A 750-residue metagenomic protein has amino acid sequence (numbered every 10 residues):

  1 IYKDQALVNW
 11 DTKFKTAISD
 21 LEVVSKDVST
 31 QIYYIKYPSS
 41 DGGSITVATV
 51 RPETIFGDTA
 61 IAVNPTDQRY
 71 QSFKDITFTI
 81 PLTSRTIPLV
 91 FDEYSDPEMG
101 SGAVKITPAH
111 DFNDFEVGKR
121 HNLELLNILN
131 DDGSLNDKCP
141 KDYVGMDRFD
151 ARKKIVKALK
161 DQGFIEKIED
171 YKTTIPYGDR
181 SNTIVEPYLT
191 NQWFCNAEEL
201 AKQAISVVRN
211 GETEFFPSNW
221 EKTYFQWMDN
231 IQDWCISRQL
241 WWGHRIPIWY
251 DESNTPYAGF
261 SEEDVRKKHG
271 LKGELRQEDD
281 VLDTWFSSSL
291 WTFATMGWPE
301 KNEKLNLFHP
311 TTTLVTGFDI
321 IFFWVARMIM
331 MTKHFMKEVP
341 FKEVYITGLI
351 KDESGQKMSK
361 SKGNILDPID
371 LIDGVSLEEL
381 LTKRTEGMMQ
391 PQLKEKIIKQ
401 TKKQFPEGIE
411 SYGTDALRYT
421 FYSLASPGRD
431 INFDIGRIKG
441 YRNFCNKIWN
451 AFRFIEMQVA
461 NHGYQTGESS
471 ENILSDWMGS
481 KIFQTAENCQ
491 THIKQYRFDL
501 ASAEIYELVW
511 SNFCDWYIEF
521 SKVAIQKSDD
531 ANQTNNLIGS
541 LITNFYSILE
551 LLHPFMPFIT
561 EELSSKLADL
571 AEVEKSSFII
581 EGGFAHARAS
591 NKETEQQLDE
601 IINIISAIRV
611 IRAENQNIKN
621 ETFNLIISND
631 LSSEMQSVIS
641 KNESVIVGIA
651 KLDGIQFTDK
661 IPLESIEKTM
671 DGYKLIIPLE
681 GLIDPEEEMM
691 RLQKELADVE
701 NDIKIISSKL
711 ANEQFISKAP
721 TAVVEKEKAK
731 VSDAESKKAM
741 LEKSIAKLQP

Functional and structural regions predicted by a protein language model:
I1-D132, V207-S237, F286, A294-F308 (+4 more regions): NTP-handling and nucleic-acid-processing catalytic cores
I1-S44, M99-S253, S288, F318-I320 (+7 more regions): Residue patterns forming the tRNA-binding/recognition surfaces of aminoacyl-tRNA synthetases and related DALR
Q5-V24, Y250, L275, K351-D352 (+3 more regions): Acidic, turn-prone loop/beta-hairpin segments
L7-T16, Y171-S181, I246-N254, E343-I350 (+9 more regions): A glycine-rich phosphate-binding loop feature that marks nucleotide/adenosyl-phosphate handling sites
P52-I61, E166-A197, I438-Y464, P554-A568 (+1 more regions): Structured, non-catalytic alpha/beta "coupling" segments that mediate domain-domain communication and provide generic
F112-L123, V156-L159, I321-K337, I605-R612: Metal-dependent nuclease catalytic cores in nucleic-acid-processing enzymes, especially RNase H-like/related
Y171, W227-Q232, I236, L240-W249 (+4 more regions): Catalytic cores of enzymes that engage adenine nucleotides and/or redox cofactors via long glycine-rich, Lys/Arg/His
K439, K566-P750: C-terminal low-complexity, glycine/proline- and small-hydrophobic-enriched intrinsically disordered tails that act as
